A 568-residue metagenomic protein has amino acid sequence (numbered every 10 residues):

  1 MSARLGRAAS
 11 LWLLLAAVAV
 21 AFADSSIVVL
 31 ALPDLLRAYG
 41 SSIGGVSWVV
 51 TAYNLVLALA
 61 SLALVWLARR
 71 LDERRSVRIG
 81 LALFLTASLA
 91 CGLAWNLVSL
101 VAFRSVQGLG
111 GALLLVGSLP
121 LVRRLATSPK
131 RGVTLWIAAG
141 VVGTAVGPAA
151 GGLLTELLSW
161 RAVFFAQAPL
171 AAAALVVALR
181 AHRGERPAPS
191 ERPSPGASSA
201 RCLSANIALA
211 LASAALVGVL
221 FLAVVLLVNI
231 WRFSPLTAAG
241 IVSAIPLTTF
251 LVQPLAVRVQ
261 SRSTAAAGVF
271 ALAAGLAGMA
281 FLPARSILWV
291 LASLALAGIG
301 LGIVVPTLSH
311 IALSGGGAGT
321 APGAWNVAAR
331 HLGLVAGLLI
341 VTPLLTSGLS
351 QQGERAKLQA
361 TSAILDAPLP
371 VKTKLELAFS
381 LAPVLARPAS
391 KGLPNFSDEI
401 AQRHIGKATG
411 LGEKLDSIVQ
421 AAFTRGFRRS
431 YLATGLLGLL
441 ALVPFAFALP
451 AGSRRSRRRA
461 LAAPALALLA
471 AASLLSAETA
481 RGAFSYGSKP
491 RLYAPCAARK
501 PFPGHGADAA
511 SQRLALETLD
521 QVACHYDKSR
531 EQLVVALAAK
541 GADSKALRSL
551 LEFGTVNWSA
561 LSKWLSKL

Functional and structural regions predicted by a protein language model:
S2-L14, I27, R37, L62-S76 (+4 more regions): Surface-exposed, interaction-prone regions with an acidic/low-complexity signature
S2-S10, A214, K372-L468: Transmembrane-helix exit segments and adjacent C-terminal regions of multi-pass membrane proteins
G6-L32, G40-V65, R69-V77, L81-A87 (+8 more regions): 12-transmembrane solute porter fold
N54-P187: Helix-loop-helix hairpins in multi-pass membrane proteins, especially solute transporters
E156-L157, L282-P283, P343-A356, P450-G452 (+1 more regions): C-terminal region of N-terminal signal peptides and the immediate post-cleavage residues of exported proteins
R183-P195, V228: Phenylalanine-glycine-rich, low-complexity intrinsically disordered regions, typified by the FG/GLFG repeat domains
V269-A271, L349-A382, V522-H525: Juxtamembrane non-transmembrane segments of integral membrane proteins
